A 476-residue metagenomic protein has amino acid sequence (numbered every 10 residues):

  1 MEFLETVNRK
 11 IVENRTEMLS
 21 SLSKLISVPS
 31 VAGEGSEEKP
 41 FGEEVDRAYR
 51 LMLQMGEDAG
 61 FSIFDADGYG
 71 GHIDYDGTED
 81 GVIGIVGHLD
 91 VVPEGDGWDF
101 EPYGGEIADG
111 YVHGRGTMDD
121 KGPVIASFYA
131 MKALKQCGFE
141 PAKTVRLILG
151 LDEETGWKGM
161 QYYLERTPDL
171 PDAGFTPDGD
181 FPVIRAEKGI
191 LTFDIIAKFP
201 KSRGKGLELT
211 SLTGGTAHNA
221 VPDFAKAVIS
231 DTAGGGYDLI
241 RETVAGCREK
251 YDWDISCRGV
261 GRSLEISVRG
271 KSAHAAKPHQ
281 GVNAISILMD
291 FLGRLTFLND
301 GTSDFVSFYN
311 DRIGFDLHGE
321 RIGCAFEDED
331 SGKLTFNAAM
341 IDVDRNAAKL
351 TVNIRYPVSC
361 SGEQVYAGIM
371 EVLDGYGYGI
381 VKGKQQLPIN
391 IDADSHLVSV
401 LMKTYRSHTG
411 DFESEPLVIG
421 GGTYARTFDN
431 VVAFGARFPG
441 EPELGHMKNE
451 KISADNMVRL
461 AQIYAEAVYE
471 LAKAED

Functional and structural regions predicted by a protein language model:
M1-G84, V91-E94, T351, I452 (+1 more regions): N-terminal helical capping/dimerization or prosegment-like subdomains of hydrolases acting on amide or phosphate bonds
M52, V124-L134, Y163, L288-F291 (+2 more regions): Buried hydrophobic packing segments
F64, S272-R345, R355-Q364, G379-D476: An extended, acidic, His-containing surface patch that forms the Zn2+-binding/catalytic region of metallohydrolases
G71-I73, A227, R262-R269, L350-V352 (+1 more regions): A generic structural motif
G81-L149, T155, T167, D172 (+2 more regions): Active-site metal-coordination/substrate-binding segment of hydrolases, especially metallo-dependent peptidases
A108-G110, M131-R146, L239, F297-S303 (+2 more regions): Phosphate-handling active-site elements
D120-P200, G206, R241-A245, E249-D252 (+2 more regions): Acidic/histidine-rich catalytic neighborhood of metal-dependent amide-processing enzymes
R185-K188, T192-T213, H218-K271, A275-F336 (+1 more regions): Acidic-enriched catalytic cores of C-N bond-cleaving enzymes acting on peptides and small amides
